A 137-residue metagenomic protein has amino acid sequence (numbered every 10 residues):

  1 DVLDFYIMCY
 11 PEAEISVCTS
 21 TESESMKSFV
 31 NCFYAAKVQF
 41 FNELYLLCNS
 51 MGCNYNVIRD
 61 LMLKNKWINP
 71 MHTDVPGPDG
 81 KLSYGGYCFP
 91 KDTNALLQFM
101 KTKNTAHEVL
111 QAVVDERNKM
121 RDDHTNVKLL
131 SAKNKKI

Functional and structural regions predicted by a protein language model:
D1-M71, F99-K103: Internal alpha-helical scaffold of NAD(P)-dependent oxidoreductase catalytic cores
D4, N49-I137: NAD(P)-dependent Rossmann-like dehydrogenase/reductase catalytic/cofactor-binding core
